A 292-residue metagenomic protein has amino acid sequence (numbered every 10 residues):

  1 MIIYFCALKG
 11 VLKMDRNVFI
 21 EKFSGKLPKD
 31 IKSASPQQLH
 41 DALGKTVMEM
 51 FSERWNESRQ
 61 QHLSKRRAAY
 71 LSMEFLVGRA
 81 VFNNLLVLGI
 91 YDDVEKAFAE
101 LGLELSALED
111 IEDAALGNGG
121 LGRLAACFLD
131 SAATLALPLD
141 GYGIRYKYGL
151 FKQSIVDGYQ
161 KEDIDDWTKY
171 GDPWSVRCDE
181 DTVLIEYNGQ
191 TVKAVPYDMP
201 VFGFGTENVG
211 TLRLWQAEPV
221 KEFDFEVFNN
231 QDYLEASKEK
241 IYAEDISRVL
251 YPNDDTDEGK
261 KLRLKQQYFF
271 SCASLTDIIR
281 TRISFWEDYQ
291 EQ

Functional and structural regions predicted by a protein language model:
Y4-Q292: A conserved ligand/cofactor-binding region detector
